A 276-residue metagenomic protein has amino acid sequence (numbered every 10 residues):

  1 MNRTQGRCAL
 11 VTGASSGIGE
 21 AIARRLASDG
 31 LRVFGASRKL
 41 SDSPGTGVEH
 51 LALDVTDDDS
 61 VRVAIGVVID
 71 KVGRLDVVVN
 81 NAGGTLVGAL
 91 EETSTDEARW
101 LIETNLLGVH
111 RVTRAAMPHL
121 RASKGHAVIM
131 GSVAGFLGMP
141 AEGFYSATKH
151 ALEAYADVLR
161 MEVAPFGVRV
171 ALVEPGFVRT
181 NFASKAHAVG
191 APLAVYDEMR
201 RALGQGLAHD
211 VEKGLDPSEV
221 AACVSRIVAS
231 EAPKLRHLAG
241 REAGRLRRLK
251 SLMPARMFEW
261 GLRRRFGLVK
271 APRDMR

Functional and structural regions predicted by a protein language model:
C8, S15-S16: Conserved glycine-rich cofactor-binding loop
L53-V63, T95: The beta1-alpha1 cofactor-binding region of Rossmann-like NAD(H)/NADP(H)-dependent oxidoreductases
N81-L86: Conserved NAD(P)H cofactor-binding loop of Rossmann-fold oxidoreductase domains
A89-L90, E97-R99: Substrate-binding pocket helix/loop in short-chain dehydrogenase/reductase
T113, T148: Active-site helix of classical SDR
S132: Residue(s) in the substrate-gating loop at a strand-loop-helix junction that position the organic substrate next
A164-V211: C-terminal beta-strand-loop-alpha-helix "lid" module of Rossmann-like NAD(P)-dependent dehydrogenases
